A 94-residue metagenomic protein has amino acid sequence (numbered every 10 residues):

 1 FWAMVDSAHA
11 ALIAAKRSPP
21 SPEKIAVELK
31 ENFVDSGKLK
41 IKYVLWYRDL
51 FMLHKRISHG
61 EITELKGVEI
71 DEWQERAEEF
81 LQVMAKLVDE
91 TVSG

Functional and structural regions predicted by a protein language model:
F1-G94: Terminal alpha-helical segments
